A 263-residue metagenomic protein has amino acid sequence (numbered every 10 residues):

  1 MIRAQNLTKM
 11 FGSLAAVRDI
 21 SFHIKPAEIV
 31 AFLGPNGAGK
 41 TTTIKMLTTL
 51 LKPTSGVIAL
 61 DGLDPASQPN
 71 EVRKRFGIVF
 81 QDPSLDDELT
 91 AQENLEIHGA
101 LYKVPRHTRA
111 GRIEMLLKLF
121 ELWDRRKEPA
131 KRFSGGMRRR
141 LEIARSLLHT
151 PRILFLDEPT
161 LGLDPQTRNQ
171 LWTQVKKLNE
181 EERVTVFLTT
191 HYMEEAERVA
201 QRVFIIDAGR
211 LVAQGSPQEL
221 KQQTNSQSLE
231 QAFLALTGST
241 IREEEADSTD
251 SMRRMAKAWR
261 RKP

Functional and structural regions predicted by a protein language model:
G56-D64, V72: Conserved ABC transporter NBD signature motif
E96, A100, H107-R125: Conserved ABC ATPase "signature" region
T150: Conserved catalytic motifs of ABC-family nucleotide-binding domains
L154-D157: Catalytic Walker B motif of ABC-type/P-loop ATPase nucleotide-binding domains
N169-E182: Helical segment within the ABC ATPase nucleotide-binding domain
Q214-G215: ABC ATPase "signature
